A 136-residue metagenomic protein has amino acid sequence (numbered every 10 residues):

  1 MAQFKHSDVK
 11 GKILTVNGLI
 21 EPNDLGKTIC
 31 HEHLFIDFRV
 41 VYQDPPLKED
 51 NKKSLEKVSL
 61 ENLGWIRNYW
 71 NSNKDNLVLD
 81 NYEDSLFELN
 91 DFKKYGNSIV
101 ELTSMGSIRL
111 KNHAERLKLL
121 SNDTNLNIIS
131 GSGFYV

Functional and structural regions predicted by a protein language model:
A2-N17: Short, Gly/Pro- and small/polar-rich lid/capping loops
I20-N23: Positively charged, low-complexity intrinsically disordered leader regions
K27-I36, I99-L102: Histidine-centered catalytic micro-motifs
H33-D80, Y135-V136: Active-site gating loops and adjacent loop-to-helix segments of metal-dependent hydrolytic enzymes
N68-D75, F87-R109, N125-V136: Divalent metal-dependent hydrolysis catalytic cores, especially in the metallo-beta-lactamase
N81, S85: Phosphate/oxyanion-binding active-site loops and adjacent basic polyanion-contact surfaces
R109-K118: Metal-dependent catalytic neighborhoods of phosphoester/phosphodiester hydrolases
S121: Conserved thiamine diphosphate
